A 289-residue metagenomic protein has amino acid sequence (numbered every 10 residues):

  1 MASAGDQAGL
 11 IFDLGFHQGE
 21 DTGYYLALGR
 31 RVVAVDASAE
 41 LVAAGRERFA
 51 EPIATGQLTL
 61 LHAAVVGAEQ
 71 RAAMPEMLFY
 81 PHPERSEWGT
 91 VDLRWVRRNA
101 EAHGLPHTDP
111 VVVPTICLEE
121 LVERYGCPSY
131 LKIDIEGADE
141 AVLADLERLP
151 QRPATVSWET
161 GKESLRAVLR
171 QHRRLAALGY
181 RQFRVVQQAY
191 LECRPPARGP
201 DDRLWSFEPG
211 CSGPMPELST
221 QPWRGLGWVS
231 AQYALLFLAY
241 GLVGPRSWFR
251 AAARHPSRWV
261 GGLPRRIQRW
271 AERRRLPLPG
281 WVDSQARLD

Functional and structural regions predicted by a protein language model:
M1-D289: Phosphate/nucleotide-binding beta-alpha loop and adjacent structural elements of enzyme active sites
